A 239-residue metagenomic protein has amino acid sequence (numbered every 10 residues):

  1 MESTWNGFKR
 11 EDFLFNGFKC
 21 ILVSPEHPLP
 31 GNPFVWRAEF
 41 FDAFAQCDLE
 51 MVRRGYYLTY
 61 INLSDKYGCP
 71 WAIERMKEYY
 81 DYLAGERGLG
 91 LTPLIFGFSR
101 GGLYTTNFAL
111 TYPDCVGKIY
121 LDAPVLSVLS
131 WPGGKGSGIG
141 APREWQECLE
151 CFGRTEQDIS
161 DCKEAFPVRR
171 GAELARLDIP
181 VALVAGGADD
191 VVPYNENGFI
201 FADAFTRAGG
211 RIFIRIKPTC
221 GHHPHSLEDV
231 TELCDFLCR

Functional and structural regions predicted by a protein language model:
M1-P30: N-terminal cap/lid segment of alpha/beta-hydrolase-fold proteins
V23, V191, N195-R239: C-terminal catalytic histidine-bearing segment of alpha/beta-hydrolase fold enzymes
A43-T59: Short amphipathic alpha-helix adjacent to the substrate-entry channel of hydrolases
Y67-G88: Alpha/beta-hydrolase active-site loop
R87-S99: Alpha/beta-hydrolase fold nucleophile elbow
G97-N107: Glycine-rich nucleophile elbow surrounding the catalytic serine of serine-hydrolase chemistry
N107-Q157: Hydrolase active-site cap/lid region
G138-F199, D203-T206: The feature captures the conserved acid-bearing segment of alpha/beta-hydrolase catalytic domains
